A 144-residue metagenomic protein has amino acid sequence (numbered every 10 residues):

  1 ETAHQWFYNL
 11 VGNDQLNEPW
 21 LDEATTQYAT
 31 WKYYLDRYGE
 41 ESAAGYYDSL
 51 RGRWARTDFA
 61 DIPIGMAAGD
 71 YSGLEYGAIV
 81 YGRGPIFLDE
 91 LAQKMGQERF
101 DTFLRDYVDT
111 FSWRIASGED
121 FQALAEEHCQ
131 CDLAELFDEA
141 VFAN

Functional and structural regions predicted by a protein language model:
E1-D48, L104: Zinc-dependent metallopeptidase catalytic helix centered on the HExxH motif and its immediate flanking segment
F7-Y8, A68-G69, Y81: Hydrophobic alpha-helical segments, principally membrane-spanning helices and signal/leader peptides
L16, Y34-R37, E41-Y46, G77-N144: Amphipathic alpha-helical substructures
L21-A24, F59, G82-I86: Short, solvent-exposed loop/turn segments at the edges of secondary structure
Y46-R56: Short, surface-exposed loop or secondary-structure junction motifs that flank catalytic or metal-binding residues
T57-L74: The feature captures the short pre-catalytic strand/loop hairpin that immediately precedes and shapes the active-site
